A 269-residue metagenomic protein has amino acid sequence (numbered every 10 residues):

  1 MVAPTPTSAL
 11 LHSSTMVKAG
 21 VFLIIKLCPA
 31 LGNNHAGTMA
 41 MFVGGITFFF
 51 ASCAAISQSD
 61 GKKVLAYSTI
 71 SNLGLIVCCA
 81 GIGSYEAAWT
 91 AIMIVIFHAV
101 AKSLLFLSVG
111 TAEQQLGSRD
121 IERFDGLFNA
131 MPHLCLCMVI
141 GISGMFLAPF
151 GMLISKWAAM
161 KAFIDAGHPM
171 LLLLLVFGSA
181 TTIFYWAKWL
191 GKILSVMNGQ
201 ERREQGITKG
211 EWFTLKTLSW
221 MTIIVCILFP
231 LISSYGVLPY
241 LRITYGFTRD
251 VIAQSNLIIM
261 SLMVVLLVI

Functional and structural regions predicted by a protein language model:
M1-G206, K216, I227: Hydrophobic transmembrane alpha-helices and their helix-loop junctions in integral membrane proteins
N129-C135, W186-I269: Cytoplasmic/organellar membrane-interface segments at the starts of transmembrane helices in multi-pass inner-membrane
